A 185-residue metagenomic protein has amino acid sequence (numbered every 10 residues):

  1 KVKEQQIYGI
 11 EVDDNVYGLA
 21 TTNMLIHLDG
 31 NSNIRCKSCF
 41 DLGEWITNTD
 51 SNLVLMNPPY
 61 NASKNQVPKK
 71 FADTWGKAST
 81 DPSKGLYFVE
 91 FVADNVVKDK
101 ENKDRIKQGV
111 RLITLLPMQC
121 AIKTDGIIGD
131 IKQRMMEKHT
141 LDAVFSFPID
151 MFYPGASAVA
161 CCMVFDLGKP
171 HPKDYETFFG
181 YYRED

Functional and structural regions predicted by a protein language model:
K1-L53, N61-S63, P117-Q119: Conserved S-adenosyl-L-methionine
N48, L55-D185: A conserved structural/catalytic subdomain of Rossmann-like adenosyl-cofactor enzymes
